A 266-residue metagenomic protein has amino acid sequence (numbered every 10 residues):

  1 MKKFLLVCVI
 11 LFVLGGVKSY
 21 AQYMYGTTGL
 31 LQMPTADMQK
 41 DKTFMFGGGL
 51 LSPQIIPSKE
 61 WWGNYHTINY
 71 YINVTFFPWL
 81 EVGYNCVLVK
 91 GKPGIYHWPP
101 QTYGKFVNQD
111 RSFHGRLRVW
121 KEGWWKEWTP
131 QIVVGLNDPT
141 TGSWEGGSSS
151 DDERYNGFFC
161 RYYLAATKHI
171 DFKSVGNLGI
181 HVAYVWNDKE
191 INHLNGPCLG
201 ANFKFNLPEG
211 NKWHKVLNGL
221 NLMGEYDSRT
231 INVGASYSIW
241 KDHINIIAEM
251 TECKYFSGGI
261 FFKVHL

Functional and structural regions predicted by a protein language model:
M1-T27: Cleavable N-terminal export/targeting peptides
Y20-F158, Y162, T167-D171, L207-N211 (+3 more regions): Transmembrane beta-barrel domains of Gram-negative outer membranes and organellar outer membranes
V87, N137-P139, A183-N187, D227-R229 (+1 more regions): Active-site beta-loop-alpha junctions enriched in small/polar residues
S112-L117, L199-A201, E252-L266: Outer-membrane beta-barrel "beta-signal"
D151-T230: Detector for outer-membrane/organellar transmembrane beta-barrel domains, recognizing the amphipathic beta-strand
I231-A235, I244, Y255-G258: Short active-site-adjacent structural elements
I246-M250: Short, exposed beta-strand-loop hairpins at the edges of beta-sheets in extracellular/periplasmic proteins
